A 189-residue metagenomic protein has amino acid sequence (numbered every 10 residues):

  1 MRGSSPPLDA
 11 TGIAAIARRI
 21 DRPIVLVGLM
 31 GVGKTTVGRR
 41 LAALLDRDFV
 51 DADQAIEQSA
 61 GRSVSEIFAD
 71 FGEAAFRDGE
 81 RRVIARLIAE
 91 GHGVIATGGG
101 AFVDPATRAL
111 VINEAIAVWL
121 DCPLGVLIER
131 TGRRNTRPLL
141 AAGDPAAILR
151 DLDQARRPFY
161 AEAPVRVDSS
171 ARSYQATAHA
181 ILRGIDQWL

Functional and structural regions predicted by a protein language model:
R2-R19, R40, L44, Q154-L189: NTP-dependent small-molecule kinase module
L26: Hydrophobic anchor at the beta1->P-loop junction of P-loop NTPases
G31: Walker A (P-loop) phosphate-binding loop of P-loop NTPases
K34: Conserved lysine of the Walker
V37: Hydrophobic positions on the alpha1 helix immediately C-terminal to the Walker A/P-loop
D51-I112, T136-R137, F159: ATP-dependent small-molecule kinase phosphotransfer cores that center on conserved nucleotide phosphate-binding segments
G99-F102, P123-G125, R172: Short glycine-rich anion-binding loops that position phosphate/pyrophosphate groups of nucleotides and phosphorylated
N113-P158: A glycine- and Lys/Arg-enriched "phosphate-lid" helix/loop adjacent to the NTP-binding pocket of small-molecule kinases
